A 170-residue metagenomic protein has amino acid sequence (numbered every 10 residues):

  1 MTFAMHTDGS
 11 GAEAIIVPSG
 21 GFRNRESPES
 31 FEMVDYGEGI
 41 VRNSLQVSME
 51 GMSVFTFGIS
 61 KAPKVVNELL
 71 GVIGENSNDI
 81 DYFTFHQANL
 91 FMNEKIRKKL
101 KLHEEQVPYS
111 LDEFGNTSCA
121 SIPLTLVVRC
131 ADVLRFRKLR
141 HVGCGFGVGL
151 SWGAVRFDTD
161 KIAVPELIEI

Functional and structural regions predicted by a protein language model:
M1-S110, A163-I170: Hydrophobic pocket-lining "lid/loop/helix" segments that shape and contact the acyl-thioester
M1-V17, P123-I170: Conserved beta-strand-centric core segments of catalytic alpha/beta enzyme folds
E32, R97, E113-F114, L124 (+1 more regions): Flexible domain-boundary/linker segments
V54-F57, E113-N116, V128-C130: N-terminal start-of-chain detector that recognizes signal peptides and the immediate post-cleavage beginning
I59, L90, N116-P123: Short alpha-helical patches at coil-to-helix transitions and adjacent helical residues in well-structured domains
N89-F91, F114-N116, V148-L150: Short Gly/Pro-enriched loop/turn and capping motifs at secondary-structure junctions
K101, D112, A131-L134: Hydrophobic alpha-helix feature that most strongly marks membrane-spanning transmembrane helices and their immediate
V107-S121, C144: Cysteine-centered functional microenvironments
